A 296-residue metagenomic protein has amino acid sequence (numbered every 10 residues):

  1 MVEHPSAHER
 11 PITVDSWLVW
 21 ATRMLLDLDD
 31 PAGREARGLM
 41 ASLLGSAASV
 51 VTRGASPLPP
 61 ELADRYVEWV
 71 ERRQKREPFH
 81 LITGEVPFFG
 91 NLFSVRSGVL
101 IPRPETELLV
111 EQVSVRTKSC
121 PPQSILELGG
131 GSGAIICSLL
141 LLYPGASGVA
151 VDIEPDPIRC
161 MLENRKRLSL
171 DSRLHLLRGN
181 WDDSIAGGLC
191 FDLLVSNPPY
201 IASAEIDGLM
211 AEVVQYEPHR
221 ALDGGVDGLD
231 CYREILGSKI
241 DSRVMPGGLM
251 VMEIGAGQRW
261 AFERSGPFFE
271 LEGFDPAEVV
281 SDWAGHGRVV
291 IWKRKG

Functional and structural regions predicted by a protein language model:
M1-V50: Non-catalytic accessory regions of SAM-dependent methyltransferases
V2, G38-V115: Conserved AdoMet
L25, T117, R165, K239 (+1 more regions): Conserved hydrophobic residues forming the short capping helix/wall of the S-adenosyl-L-methionine
D30, Y143-G145, K166-D171, R243-V244 (+1 more regions): Short helix-capping segments at alpha-helix termini
L39, R76, T106, I135 (+5 more regions): Residue-level signal for inorganic ion chemistry
P104-G208: Conserved SAM/SAH cofactor-binding pocket of Class I
Y200-C231: Mobile active-site "lid"/loop adjacent to the S-adenosyl-L-methionine
V226-W292: Conserved Class I SAM-dependent methyltransferase catalytic core
